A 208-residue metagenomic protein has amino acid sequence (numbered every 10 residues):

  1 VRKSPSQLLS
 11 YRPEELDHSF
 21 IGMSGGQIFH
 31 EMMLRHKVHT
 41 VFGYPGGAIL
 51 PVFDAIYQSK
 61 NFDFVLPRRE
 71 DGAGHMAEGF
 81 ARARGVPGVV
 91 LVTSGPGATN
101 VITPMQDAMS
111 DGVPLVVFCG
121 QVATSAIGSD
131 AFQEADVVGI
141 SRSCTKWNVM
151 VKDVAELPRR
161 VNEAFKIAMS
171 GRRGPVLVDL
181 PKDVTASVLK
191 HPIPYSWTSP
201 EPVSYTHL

Functional and structural regions predicted by a protein language model:
R2-G97: Thiamine diphosphate
R2-S4, E14, H39-T40, R82-C119 (+1 more regions): Structural signature of the thiamine diphosphate
G46-G47, E70-D71, Q133, P181-V184: Short glycine-enriched loops at secondary-structure junctions
A55, G79, A123-S143: Active-site-proximal loop->helix
D63-F64, S125, N148-D153: Short, polar/flexible loop-turn hinges at active-site or ligand-entry regions and domain interfaces
F64-R69, V113-G128: Short, acidic/small-residue loops that bind anionic groups at enzyme active sites
D71-G74, A98-T99, V122-I127, T185: Short gly/pro/ser/thr-enriched loop/turn and capping motifs at secondary-structure boundaries
T206-H207: Conserved small/polar residues in nucleotide/adenosyl-binding loops
